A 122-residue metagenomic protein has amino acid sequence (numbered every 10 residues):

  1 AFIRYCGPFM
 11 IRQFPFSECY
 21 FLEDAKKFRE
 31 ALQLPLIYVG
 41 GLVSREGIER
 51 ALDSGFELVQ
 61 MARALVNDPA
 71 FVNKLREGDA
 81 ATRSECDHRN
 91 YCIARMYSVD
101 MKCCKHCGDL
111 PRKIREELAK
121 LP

Functional and structural regions predicted by a protein language model:
A1-P122: Flavin-dependent oxidoreductase catalytic cores
